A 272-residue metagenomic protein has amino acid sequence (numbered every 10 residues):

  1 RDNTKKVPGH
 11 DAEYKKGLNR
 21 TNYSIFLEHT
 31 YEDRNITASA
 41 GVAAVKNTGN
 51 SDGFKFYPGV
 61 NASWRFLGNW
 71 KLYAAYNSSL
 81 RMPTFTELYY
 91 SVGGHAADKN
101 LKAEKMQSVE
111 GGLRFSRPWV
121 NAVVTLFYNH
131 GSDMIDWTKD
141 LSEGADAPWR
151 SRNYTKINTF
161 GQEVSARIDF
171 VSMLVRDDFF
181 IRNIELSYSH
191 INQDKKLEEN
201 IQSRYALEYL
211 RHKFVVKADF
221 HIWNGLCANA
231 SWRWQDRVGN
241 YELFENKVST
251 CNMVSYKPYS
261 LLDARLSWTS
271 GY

Functional and structural regions predicted by a protein language model:
R1, F26, T37-G41, G59 (+8 more regions): Residue-level detector of the transmembrane beta-barrel scaffold of outer-membrane proteins
D2-T4, D33-N35, V42-T48, Y76-M82 (+8 more regions): Transmembrane beta-strands of outer-membrane beta-barrel pores
P8-K16, A43-T48, G93-K99, S108 (+3 more regions): Extracellular loop and loop/strand-boundary signature of outer-membrane beta-barrel proteins
K16-G49, K55-G59, D177-F179, E185-Y188: Surface-exposed extracellular loop regions of Gram-negative outer-membrane beta-barrel proteins
T21-L27, V42-A44, F56-V60, A97 (+6 more regions): Hydrophobic, lipid-facing positions within transmembrane beta-strands of outer-membrane proteins
I25-Y31, V60-W64, G111-R117, L126 (+4 more regions): Residues on the lipid-exposed face of transmembrane beta-strands in outer-membrane beta-barrel proteins
Y31-A38, L126-H130, R150-L243: Gram-negative outer-membrane beta-barrel transporters
S51, R65, K71, S78-S132 (+2 more regions): Outer-membrane beta-barrel signature, preferentially recognizing the C-terminal barrel domain of Gram-negative
